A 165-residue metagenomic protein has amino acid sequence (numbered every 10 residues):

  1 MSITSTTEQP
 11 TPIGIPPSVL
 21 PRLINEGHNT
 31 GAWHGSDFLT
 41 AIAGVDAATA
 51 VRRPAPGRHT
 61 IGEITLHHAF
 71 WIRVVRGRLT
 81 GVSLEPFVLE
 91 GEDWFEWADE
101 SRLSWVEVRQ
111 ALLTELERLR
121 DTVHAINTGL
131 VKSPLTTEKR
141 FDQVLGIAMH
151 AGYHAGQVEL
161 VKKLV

Functional and structural regions predicted by a protein language model:
S2-G35, L39-I42, A47-F95, K132-V165: Short, contiguous alpha-helical
F95-K132, D142-I147: Acidic/histidine-rich alpha-helical segments that form the ligand environment of transition-metal centers
